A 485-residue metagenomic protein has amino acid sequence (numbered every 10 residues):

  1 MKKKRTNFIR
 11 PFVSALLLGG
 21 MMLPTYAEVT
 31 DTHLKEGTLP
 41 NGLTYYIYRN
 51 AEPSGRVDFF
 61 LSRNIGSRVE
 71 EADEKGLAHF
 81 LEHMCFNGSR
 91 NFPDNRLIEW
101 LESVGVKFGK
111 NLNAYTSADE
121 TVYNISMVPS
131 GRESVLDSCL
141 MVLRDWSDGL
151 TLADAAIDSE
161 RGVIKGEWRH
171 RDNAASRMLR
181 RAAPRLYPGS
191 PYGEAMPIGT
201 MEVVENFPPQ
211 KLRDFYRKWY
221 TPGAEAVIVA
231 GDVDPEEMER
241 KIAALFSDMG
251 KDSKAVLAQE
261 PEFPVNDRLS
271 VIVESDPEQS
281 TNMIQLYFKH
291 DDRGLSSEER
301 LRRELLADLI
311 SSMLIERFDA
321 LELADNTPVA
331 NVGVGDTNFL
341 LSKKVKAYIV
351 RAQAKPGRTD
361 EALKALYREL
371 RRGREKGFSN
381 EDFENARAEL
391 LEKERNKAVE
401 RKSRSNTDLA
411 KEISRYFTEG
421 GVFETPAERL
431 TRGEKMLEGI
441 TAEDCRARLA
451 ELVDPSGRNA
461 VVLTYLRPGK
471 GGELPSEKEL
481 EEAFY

Functional and structural regions predicted by a protein language model:
K2-V13: Bacterial N-terminal signal peptides that target proteins for export
I9-P11, M22-E99, M127, D137-M141 (+5 more regions): His/Glu-rich zincin catalytic helix
R63-R177, M196, N206, Q210-A224 (+4 more regions): Active-site-adjacent, His/Asp/Glu-enriched structural segments that form or flank metal-binding and acid/base networks
G76, F92, S134, S138 (+19 more regions): Generic recognition of stable, solvent-exposed alpha-helical segments in well-folded globular domains
N87-S89, A114-D119, C139-V142, W146 (+12 more regions): Scaffold signal of the M16-like zinc-metallopeptidase fold and its non-catalytic homologs
D94, I98-E102, T151-R169, R180 (+6 more regions): Acidic/histidine-enriched alpha-helical segments
L150, W168-D172, E202-E205, I228-D232 (+11 more regions): Hydrophobic alpha-helical scaffolding
A226-G231, E381-Y485: C-terminal regions of mature proteins
